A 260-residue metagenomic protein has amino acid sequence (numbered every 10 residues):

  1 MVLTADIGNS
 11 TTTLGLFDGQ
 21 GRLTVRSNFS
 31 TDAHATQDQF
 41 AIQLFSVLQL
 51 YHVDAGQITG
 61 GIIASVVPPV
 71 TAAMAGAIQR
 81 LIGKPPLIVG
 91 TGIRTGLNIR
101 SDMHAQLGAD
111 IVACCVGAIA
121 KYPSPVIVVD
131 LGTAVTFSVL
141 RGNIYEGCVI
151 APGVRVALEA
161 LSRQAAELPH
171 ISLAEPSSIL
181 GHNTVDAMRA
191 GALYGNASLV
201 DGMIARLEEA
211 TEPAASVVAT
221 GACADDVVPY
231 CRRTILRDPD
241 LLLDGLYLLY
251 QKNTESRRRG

Functional and structural regions predicted by a protein language model:
V2-D6, I62, V126-D130, V218: Short glycine-aspartate micro-motif
V2-S46, Y51, N143-P169, E175: Short glycine-rich, Thr/Ser-proximal phosphate-binding strand/loop in the N-terminal lobe of ATP-dependent enzymes
V2-T4, T31, L158-G260: ATP-binding/phosphotransfer module of carbohydrate and carboxylate kinases, centering on a glycine-rich
L14, I63, G132, L161 (+1 more regions): Residue-level signal for inorganic ion chemistry
L44-G60, M203-A215: Phosphate/pyrophosphate-binding loops at sites that engage ATP/ADP/AMP, CoA/4′-phosphopantetheine, polyphosphate
L48-V53, I58-Q79: Phosphate-bearing ligand-interacting subdomains that bind or position ATP/ADP/UDP/GDP/NAD(P) or nucleotide-linked
G56-V66, P85-L87, T211-A222: Short glycine-rich phosphate-binding loop at a beta-alpha junction
G76, K84-I88, I93-Q164, L193-I204: Phosphate-binding/catalytic loop of phosphoryl-transfer enzymes
